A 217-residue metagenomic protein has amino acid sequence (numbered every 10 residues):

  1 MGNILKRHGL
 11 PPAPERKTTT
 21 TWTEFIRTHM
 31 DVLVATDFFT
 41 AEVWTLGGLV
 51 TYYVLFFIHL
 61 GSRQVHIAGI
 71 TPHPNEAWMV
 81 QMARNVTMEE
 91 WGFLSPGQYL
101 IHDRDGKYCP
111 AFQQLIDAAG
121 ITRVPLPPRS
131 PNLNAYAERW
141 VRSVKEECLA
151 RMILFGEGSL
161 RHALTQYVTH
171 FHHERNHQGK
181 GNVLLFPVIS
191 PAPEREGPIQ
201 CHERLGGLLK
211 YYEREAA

Functional and structural regions predicted by a protein language model:
M1-A217: Charged DNA-binding/catalytic regions of mobile-element recombinases
